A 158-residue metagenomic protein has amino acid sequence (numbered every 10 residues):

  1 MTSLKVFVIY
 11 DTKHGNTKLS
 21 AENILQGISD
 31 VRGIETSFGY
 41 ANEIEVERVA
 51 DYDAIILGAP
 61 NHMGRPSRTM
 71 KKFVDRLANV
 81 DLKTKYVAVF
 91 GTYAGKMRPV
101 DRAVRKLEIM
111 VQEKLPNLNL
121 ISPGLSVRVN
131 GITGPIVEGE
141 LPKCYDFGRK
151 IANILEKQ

Functional and structural regions predicted by a protein language model:
T2-L4, N16-L19, G27-V31, S37-A41 (+1 more regions): FMN-binding flavodoxin-like domain, especially the glycine-rich phosphate-binding loop
Y10-H14: Aromatic-flanked redox-active Cys/Sec active sites in thiol-based oxidoreductases, especially the WC-centered
E43-E45: A short, well-ordered alpha-helical element
